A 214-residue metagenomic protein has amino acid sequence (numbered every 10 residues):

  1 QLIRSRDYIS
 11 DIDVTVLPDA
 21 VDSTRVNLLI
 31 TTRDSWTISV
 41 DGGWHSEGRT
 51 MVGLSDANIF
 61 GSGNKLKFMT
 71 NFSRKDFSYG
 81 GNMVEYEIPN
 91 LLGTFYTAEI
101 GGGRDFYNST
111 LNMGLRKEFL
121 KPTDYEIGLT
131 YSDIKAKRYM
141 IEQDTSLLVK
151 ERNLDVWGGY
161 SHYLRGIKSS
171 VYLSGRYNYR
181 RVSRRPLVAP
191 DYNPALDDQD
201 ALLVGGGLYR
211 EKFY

Functional and structural regions predicted by a protein language model:
Q1-P18: Short acidic amphipathic segments
D13-A20, Y131, Y177: Short amphipathic beta-strand and strand-loop transition segments with alternating hydrophobic
P18-T37: Self-splicing inteins and homing endonuclease
R33-Y214: Gram-negative/organellar outer-membrane beta-barrel architecture
